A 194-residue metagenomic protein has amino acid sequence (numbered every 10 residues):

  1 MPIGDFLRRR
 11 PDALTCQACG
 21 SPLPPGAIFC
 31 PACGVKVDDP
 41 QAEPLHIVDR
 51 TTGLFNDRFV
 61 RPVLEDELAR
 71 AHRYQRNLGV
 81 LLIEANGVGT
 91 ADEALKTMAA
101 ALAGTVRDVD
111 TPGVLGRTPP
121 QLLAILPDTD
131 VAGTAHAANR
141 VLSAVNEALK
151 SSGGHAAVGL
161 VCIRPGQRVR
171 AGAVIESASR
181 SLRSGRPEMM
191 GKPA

Functional and structural regions predicted by a protein language model:
G20, G34: Cys/His-coordinated zinc-binding microdomains
D38-F55: Amphipathic HAMP/coiled-coil signal-transducing linker helices that couple sensory inputs to cytosolic output domains
I47, A69, R73, A99-V131 (+1 more regions): Conserved helix-loop-beta segment at the catalytic/binding core of cyclic-nucleotide signaling proteins
T51-T52, A85-G87, L122: Hydrophobic/aromatic micro-motifs used in signal-transmission helices and low-complexity FG repeats
V63-T90: Active-site-proximal structural segments of metal-dependent nucleotidyl cyclase/transferase enzymes
G89-A94, L123-R140: Short helix/loop segment flanking the catalytic signature motif in cyclic-nucleotide metabolism enzymes
M98-A103, T134-L149, S179: Alpha-helical scaffold within the catalytic cores of cyclic-nucleotide enzymes
R117-P127, S151-S177, S181, P193: A short glycine-enriched loop-to-beta-strand structural element that forms part of the catalytic core of nucleotide
